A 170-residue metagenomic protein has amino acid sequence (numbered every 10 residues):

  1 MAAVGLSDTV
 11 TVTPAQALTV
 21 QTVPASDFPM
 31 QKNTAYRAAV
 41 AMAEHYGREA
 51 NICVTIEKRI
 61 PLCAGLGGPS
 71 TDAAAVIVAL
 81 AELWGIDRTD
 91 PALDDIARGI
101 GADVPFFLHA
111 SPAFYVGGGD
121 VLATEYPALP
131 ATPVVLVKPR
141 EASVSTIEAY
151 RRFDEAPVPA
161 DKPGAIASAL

Functional and structural regions predicted by a protein language model:
M1-A64, E82-D94, A128-P130, K138-A142: ATP-binding N-lobe of GHMP and related small-molecule kinases
A35, G65-T71, D103, G119-V121: Gly/Ser/Thr-rich beta-alpha loop segments that engage phosphate groups in nucleotides
R37, A41, A79, E148 (+1 more regions): Alpha-helical scaffold segments in soluble metabolic enzymes
S70-L83: Short, small-residue alpha-helix embedded
I86-L170: ATP-dependent small-molecule kinase catalytic core of the GHMP/sugar-kinase superfamily and closely related
